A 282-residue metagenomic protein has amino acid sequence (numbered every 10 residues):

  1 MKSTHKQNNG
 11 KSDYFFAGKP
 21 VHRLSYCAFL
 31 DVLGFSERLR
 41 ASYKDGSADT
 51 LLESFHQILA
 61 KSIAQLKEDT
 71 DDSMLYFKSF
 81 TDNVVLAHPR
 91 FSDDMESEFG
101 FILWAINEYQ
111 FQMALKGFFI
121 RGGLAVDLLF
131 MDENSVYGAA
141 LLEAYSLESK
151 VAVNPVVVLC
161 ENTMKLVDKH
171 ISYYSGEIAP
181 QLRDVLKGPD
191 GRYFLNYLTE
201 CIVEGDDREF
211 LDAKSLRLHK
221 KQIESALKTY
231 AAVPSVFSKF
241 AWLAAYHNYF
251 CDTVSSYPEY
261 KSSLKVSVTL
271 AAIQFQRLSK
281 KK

Functional and structural regions predicted by a protein language model:
K2-D13, N154-K282: Intrinsically disordered, glycine/charged-rich C-terminal tails and inter-domain linkers that flank nucleotidyl cyclase
K11-W104, E108-Q110, L115: Catalytic NTP-binding/metal-coordinating core of nucleotidyl cyclase/transferase enzymes
F35, L129, M164-K165: Short, solvent-exposed loop/turn segments at secondary-structure junctions
R38-R40, P89, D132-L142, D168-I171: A short acidic (Asp/Glu
P89-M95, G123-S135: Catalytic strand-loop-helix junctions within cyclic-nucleotide turnover domains
E96, G100-L103, Q110, M131-E148: Catalytic-core segments of nucleotide cyclases and related cyclic-nucleotide turnover enzymes
L115-G122, V126, E143-T163: Catalytic/regulatory signature loops of cyclic-dinucleotide turnover enzymes and related class III nucleotidyl cyclases
